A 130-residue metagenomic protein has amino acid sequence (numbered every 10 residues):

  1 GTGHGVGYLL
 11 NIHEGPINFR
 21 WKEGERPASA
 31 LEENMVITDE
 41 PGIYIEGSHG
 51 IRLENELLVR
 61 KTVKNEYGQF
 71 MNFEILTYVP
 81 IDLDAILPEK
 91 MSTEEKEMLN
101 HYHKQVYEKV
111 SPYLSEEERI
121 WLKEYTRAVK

Functional and structural regions predicted by a protein language model:
G1, L9-K130: Charged, cofactor-coupling segments
G5: Acidic, glycine-enriched catalytic cores built around paired aspartates
